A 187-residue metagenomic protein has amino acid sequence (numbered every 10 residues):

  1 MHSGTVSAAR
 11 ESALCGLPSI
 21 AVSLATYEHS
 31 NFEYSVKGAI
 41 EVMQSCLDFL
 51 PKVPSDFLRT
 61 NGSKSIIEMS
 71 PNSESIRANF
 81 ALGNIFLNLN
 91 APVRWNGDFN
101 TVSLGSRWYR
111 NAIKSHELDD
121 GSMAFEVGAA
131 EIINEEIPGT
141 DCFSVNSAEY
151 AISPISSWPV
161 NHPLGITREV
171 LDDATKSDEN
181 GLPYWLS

Functional and structural regions predicted by a protein language model:
H2-S7: Charged helix-capping and loop-helix junction motifs
A8-A9, V42: Buried hydrophobic packing segments
A9-K37: Glycine-rich phosphate/pyrophosphate-binding loops and their adjacent beta-strand/loop elements at enzyme active sites
Y34-S187: Electrostatically charged, flexible surface regions
